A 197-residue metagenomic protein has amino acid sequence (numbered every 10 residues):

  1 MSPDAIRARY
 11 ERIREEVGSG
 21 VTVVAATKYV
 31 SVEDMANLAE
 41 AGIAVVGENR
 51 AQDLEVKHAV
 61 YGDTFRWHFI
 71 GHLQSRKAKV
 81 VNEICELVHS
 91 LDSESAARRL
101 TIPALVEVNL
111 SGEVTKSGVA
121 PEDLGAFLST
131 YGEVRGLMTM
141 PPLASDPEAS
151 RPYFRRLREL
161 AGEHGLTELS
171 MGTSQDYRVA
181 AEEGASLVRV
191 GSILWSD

Functional and structural regions predicted by a protein language model:
M1-Q175, A181-E183: Conserved alpha/beta-domain cores
P3, R178-E182, R189-D197: Expand to "…catalyze enediolate/carbanion chemistry for C-C bond making/breaking, isomerization, decarboxylation
G47, V188-R189: Paired acidic/hydrophobic, glycine-rich loop segments that form the ligand-binding mouth/hinge of periplasmic-binding
